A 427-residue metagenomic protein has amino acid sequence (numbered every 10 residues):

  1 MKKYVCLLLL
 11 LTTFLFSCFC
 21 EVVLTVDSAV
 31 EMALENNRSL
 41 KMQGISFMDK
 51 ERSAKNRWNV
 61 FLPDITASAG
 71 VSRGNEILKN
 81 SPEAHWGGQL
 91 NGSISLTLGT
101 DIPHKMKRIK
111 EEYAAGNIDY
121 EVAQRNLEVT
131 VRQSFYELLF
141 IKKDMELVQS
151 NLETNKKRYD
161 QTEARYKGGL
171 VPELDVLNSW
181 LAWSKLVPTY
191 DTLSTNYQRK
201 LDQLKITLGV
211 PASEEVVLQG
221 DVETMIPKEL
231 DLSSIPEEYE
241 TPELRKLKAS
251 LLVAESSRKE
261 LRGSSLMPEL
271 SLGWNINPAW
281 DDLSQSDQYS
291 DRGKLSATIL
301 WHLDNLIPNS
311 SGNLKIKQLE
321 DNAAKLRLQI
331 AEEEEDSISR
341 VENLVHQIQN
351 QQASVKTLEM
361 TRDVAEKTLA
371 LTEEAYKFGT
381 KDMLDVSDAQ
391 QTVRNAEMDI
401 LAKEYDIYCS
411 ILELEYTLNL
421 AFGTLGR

Functional and structural regions predicted by a protein language model:
Y4-F14: Sec-dependent N-terminal signal peptides
S17-C20, T25: Boundary at the C-terminal end of the N-terminal hydrophobic targeting segment
D27-V30, A212, D399-R427: Acidic, low-complexity, intrinsically disordered peripheral segments
E31-L98, V210, P236-L314: A small-residue-enriched
K41-I45, W58-N59, T97-Q124, L174 (+4 more regions): Sec/SRP-type N-terminal targeting helices
N126-E240, L344-Q347, Q351, T392-V393 (+2 more regions): Periplasmic alpha-helical coiled-coil/stalk elements that build and connect Gram-negative outer-membrane
Y166-L170, Y376-T380, T417: A short glycine-centered flexible hinge/capping loop motif at secondary-structure junctions
